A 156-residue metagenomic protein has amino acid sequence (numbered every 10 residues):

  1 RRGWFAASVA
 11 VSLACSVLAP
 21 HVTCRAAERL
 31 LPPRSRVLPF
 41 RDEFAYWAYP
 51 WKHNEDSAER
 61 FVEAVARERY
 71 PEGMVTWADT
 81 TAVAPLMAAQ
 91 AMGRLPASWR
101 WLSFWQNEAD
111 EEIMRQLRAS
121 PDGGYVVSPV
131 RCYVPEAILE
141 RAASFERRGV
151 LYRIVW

Functional and structural regions predicted by a protein language model:
R1, W77-T80, L102-W105, P129: Short His-Asn-centered micro-motif
R1-R34: Signature aromatic-anchored transmembrane alpha helix within multi-pass, membrane-resident enzymes that catalyze glycan
R36-R60: Glycine-rich phosphate-binding "P-loop"
E59-Y70, R115-A119: Short, basic/hydrophobic alpha-helical segments
Y70-M74, A97-W99, P121-G124: Loop/turn elements at helix/coil->beta-strand transitions in domains of secreted/extracellular proteins
P71-G93: Short periplasmic/luminal acceptor-recognition loop of GT-C membrane glycosyltransferases, typified by
G93-F104: Short hydrophobic/aromatic-enriched beta-strand-loop microsegments
E111-W156: Aromatic/acidic, Gly/Pro-rich catalytic loop(s) in extracytoplasmic/lumenal soluble domains of multi-pass membrane
